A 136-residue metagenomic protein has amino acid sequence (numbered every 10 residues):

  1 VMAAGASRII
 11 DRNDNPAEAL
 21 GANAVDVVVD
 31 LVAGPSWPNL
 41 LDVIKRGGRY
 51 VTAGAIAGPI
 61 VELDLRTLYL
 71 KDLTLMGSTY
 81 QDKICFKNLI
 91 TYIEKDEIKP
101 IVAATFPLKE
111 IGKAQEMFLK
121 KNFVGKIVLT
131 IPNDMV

Functional and structural regions predicted by a protein language model:
V1, V28, L40, L75 (+2 more regions): Terminal peptide-recognition signature
V1-S36: Adenosine-nucleotide cofactor-binding segment
R12-N15, L31-V32, I56, Y80-I84 (+1 more regions): Short beta->alpha linker loops
V25, W37, L65, F86-I90 (+1 more regions): A general structural signal for well-ordered alpha-helical segments in protein cores
G34-P38, G58-P59: Short glycine/proline-centered loop/turn elements that form peptide/ligand docking sites
D42-I44: Conserved helix-to-beta-strand junction in the class I
R46-A53, E62-A104: Rossmann-fold dehydrogenase core element
K83-V136: C-terminal hydrophobic helical "lid"/dimerization subdomain of Rossmann-like NAD(P)H-dependent oxidoreductases
